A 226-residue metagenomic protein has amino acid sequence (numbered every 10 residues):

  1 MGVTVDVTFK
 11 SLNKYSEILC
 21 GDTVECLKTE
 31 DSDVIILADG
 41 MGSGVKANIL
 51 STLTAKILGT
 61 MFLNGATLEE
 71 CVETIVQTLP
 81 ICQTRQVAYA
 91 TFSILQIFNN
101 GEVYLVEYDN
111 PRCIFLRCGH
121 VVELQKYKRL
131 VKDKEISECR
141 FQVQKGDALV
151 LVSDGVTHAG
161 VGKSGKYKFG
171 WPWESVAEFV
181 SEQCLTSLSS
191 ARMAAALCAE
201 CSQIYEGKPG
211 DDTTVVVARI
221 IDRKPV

Functional and structural regions predicted by a protein language model:
M1-I18: Regulatory cytosolic signal-relay segments
E17-E30, E123-G162: Acidic loop->beta-strand submotif enriched in PP2C/PPM serine/threonine phosphatases
T23-T78, Q142, V150, G162-A177: Primarily the active-site beta-strand->alpha-helix module of PP2C/PPM metal-dependent phosphatases, and frequently
D39-G40, N110, A148-V156, D212: DG-centered beta-turn motif at the end of beta-strands
V45-A47, L116, V152, A159-V161 (+1 more regions): Short helix/loop capping segments that flank catalytic or ligand/cofactor-binding pockets
I49-G119, R129, I136, T186-R223: Catalytic core of PPM/PP2C metal-dependent serine/threonine phosphatase domains
F92, G101, I114-V143, L149 (+1 more regions): Small-residue (GG/TT-enriched) beta-loop-alpha framework at ligand/catalytic clefts
V121, H158-A195, E200: Juxtadomain coupling helices with adjacent low-complexity linkers
